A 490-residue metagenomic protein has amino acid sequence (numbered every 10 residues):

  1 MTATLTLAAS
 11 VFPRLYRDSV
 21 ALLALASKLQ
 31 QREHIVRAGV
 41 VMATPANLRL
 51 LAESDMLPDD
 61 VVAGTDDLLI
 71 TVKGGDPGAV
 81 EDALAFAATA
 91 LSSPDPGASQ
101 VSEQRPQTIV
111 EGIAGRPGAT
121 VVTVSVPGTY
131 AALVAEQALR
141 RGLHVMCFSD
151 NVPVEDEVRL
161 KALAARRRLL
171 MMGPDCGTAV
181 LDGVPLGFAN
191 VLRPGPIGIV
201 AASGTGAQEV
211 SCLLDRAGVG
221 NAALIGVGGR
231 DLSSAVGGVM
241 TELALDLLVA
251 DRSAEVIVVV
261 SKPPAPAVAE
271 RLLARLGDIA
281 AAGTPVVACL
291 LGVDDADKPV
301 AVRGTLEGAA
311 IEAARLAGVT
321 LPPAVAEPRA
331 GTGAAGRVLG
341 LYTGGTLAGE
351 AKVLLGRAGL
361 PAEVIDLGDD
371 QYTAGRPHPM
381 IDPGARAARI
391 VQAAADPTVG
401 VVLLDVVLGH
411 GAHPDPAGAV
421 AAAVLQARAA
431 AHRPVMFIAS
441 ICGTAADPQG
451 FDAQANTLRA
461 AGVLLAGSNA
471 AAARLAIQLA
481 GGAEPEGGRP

Functional and structural regions predicted by a protein language model:
T2-P490: Catalytic-core regions of core metabolic enzymes, especially those transforming organic acids/acyl-group intermediates
